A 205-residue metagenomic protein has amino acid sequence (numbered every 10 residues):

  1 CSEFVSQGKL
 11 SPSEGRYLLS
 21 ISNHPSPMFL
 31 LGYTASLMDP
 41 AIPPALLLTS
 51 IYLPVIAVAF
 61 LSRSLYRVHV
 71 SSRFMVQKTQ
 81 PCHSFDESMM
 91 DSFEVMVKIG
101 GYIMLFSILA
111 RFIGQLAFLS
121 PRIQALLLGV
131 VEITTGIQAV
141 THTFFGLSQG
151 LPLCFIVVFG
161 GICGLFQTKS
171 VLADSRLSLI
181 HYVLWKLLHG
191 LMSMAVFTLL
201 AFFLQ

Functional and structural regions predicted by a protein language model:
C1-M38, L127-T141, L151-L172: Alpha-helical membrane segments and immediately flanking helix-loop junctions that form or couple to the substrate/ion
R16-M28, P43-L47, I51, E87: Alpha-helical membrane-spanning segments of integral membrane proteins, especially the hydrophobic core of TM bundles
M28, G32, Y52-I56, S148-Q205: C-terminal transmembrane helix pair
S36-P44, T143-S148, A201-Q205: Helix-coil boundary and interhelical linker segments in multi-pass alpha-helical membrane proteins
P40-L48, L179-V183: Structural signal for the N-terminal portions of transmembrane helices and their immediately preceding loop/interface
A45-L119, A195: Selected transmembrane alpha-helices and immediately adjacent juxtamembrane segments of polytopic inner-membrane
S62-Y66, A110-G114, T141, K169 (+3 more regions): Membrane-water interface at transmembrane helix exits
D86-F106, A110, G114-Q138, T143-F144 (+2 more regions): Helical membrane-embedded segments and adjacent short helical loop/helix-boundary regions of multi-pass membrane
